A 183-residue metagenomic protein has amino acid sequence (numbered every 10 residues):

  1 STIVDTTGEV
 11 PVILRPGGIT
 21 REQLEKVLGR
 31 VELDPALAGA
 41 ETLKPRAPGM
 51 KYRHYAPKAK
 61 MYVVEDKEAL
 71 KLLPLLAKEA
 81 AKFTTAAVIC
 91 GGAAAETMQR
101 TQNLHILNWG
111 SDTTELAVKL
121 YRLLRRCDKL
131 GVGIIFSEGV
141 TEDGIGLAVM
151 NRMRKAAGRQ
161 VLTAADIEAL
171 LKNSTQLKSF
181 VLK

Functional and structural regions predicted by a protein language model:
S1-K183: Active-site-adjacent structural elements in enzyme catalytic cores
